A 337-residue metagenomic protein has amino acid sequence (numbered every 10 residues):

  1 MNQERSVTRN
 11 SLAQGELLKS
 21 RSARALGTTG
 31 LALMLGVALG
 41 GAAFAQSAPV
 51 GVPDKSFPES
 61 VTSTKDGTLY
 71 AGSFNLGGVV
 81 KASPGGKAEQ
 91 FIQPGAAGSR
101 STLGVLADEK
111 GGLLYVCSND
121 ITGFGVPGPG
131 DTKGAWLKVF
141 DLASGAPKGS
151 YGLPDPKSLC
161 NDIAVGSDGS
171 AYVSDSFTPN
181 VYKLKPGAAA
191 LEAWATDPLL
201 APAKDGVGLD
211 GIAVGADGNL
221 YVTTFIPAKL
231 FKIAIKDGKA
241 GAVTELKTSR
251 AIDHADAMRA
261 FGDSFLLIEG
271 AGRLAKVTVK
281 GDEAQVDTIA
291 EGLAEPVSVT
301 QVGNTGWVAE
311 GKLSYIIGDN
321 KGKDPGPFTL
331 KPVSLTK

Functional and structural regions predicted by a protein language model:
M1-R24: N-terminal secretory signal peptides that target proteins for export/translocation
T28-G40: Bacterial N-terminal signal peptides
Q46-V52, A88-G95, A146-L153, E192-K204 (+2 more regions): A short beta-strand motif characteristic of beta-propeller blades
P53-L69, A96-I121, L153-A171, L199-L220 (+2 more regions): Beta-rich, blade/repeat-based domains predominating in secreted/periplasmic proteins but also intracellular
D54, Y70-N75, D108, L114-D131 (+4 more regions): Conserved beta-strand positions in repeat-built beta-propeller and related beta-rich domains
S83-K87, D141-A146, K185-A189, A234-K239 (+2 more regions): Short loop/turn segments that connect beta-strands within beta-propeller blades
G130-D168: Asp-box/WD-like beta-propeller blade repeats and closely related beta-sheet repeat scaffolds
T132-L142, P325-T336: Beta-propeller blade signature
